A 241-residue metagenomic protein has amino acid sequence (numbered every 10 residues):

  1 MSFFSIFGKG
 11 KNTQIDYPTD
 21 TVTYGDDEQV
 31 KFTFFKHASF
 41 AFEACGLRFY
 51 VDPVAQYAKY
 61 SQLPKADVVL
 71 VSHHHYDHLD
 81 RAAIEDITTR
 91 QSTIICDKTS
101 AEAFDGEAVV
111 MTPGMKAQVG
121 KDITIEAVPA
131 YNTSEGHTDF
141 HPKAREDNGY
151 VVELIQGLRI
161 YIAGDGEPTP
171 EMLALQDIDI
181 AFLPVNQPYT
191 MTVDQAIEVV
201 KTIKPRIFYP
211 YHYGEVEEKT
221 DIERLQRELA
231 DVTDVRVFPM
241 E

Functional and structural regions predicted by a protein language model:
S2-P64, V110-Q176, M191, M240-E241: Core dinuclear metal-dependent hydrolase active-site scaffold
T33, A108-G120, L154, I197 (+1 more regions): Binuclear metal-ion centers of metallo-dependent hydrolases, dominated by the metallo-beta-lactamase
L47-F49, V68, T93, L158-I160 (+2 more regions): Structural motif
V51-D52, L70-V71, E126, A130 (+2 more regions): Redox-cofactor binding/interface segments in oxidoreductases and associated redox assembly factors
A55-S100, D177-F182: Active-site metal-binding motif and surrounding structural segment of the metallo-beta-lactamase
H75, S100, Y131, E167 (+2 more regions): Catalytic metal-binding/acid-base residues of hydrolase active sites
A82-I87, A103, E171-A174, Q195-V199 (+1 more regions): A short acidic, amphipathic alpha-helical/loop segment
S92, I178-L183, Q187-Y213: Proline-aspartate-enriched helix->loop->beta-strand connector
